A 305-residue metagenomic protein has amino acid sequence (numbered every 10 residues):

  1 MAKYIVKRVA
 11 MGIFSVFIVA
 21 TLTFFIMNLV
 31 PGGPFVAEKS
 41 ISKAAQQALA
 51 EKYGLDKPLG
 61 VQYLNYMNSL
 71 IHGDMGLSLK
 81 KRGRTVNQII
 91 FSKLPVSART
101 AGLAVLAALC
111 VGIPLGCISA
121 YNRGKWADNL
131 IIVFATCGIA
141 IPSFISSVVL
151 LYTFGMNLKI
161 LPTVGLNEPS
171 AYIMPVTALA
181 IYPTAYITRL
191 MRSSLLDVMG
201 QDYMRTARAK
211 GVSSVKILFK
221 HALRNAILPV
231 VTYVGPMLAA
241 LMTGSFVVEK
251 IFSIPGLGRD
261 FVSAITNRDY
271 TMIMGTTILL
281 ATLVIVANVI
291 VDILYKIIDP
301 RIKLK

Functional and structural regions predicted by a protein language model:
A2-K3, L94-A127, S143, L166-K305: Alpha-helical transmembrane segments of integral membrane proteins, especially multi-pass inner/plasma-membrane
V6-V16: N-terminal signal-anchor/signal peptide hydrophobic helix marking the start of the first transmembrane segment
G12, K93, S97, V133-A140 (+1 more regions): Residue-level signal for discrete positions within transmembrane alpha-helices of multi-pass small-molecule
V16, A20, F24-L29, F144 (+5 more regions): Membrane-embedded alpha-helical segments of multi-pass transporters/permeases
V16-L64, K80, K159-M174: Hydrophobic alpha-helical transmembrane segments of membrane transport/permease proteins and related membrane-embedded
T23-L29, N68, V133-P162, A180-Y182: Membrane-water interface segments at the C-terminal ends of transmembrane alpha-helices in multi-pass inner-membrane
I26, V30, E38-S42, I71 (+8 more regions): Hydrophobic aliphatic residues
D56-I113: An internal, D/E-rich "acidic patch" concept
